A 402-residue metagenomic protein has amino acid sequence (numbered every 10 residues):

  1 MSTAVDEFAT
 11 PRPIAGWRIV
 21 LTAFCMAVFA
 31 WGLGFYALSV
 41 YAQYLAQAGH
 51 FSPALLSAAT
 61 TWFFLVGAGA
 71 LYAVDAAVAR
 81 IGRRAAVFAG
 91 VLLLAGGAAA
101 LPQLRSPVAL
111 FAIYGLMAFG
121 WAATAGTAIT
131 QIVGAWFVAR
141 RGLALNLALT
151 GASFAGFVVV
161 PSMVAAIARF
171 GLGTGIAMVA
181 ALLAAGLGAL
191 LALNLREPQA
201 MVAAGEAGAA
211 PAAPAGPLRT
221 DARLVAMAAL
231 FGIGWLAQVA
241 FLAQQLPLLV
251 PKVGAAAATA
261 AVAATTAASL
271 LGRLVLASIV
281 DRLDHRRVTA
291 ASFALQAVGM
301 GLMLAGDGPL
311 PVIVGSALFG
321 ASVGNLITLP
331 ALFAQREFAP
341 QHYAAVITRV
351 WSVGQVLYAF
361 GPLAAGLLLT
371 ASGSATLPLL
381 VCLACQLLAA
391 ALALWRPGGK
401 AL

Functional and structural regions predicted by a protein language model:
R18-P53, V160, V239-L246: Extracytoplasmic
V28, A109-T124, G232, P311-G324: Hydrophobic core of transmembrane alpha-helices in multi-pass small-molecule transporters, especially MFS/SLC-type
L38-A42, A222-S278: Extracytoplasmic gate region of multi-pass secondary transporters
A70-G82, R273-D284, L369: Helix-to-loop junctions at the C-terminal end of transmembrane segments in multipass secondary transporters
L92-R105, L295-D307: C-terminal ends and interior cores of transmembrane alpha-helices in multi-pass membrane transporters/permeases
A123-F137, N325-F338: Intracellular juxtamembrane helix-capping segments at the cytosolic ends of symmetry-related transmembrane helices
A152-P198: Helix-loop-helix hairpin linking two adjacent transmembrane segments in secondary transporters
T265-S269, V275, V280-F333: C-terminal transmembrane helical hairpin of 12-TM major facilitator-type secondary transporters
